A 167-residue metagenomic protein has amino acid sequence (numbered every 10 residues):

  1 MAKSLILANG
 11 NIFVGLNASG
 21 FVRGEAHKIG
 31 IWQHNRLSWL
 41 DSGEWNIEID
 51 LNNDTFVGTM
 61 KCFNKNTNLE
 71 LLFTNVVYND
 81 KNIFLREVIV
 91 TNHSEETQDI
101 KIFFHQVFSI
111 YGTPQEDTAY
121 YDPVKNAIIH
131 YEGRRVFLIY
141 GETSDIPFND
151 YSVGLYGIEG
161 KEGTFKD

Functional and structural regions predicted by a protein language model:
M1-K65, Y140-D167: An extended acidic
T67-D167: Polysaccharide-binding surfaces and accessory modules of carbohydrate-active proteins
